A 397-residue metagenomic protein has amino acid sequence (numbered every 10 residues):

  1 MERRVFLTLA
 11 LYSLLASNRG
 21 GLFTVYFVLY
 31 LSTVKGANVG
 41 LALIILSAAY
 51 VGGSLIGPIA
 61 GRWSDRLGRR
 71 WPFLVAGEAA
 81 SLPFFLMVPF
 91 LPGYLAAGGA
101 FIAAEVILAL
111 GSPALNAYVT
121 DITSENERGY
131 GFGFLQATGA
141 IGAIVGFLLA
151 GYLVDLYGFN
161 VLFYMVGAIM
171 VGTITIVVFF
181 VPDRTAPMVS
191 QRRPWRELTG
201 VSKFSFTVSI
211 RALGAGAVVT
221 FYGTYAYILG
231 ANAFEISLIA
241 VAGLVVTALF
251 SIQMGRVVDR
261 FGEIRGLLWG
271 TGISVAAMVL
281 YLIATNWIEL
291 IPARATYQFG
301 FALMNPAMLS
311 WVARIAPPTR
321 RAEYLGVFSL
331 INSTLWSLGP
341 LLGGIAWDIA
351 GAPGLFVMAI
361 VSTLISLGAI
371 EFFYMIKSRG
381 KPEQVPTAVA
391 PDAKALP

Functional and structural regions predicted by a protein language model:
M1-R3, P182-V208, A388-P397: Juxtamembrane intracellular "pre-TM" segments in multi-pass secondary transporters
E2-Y50, S202-T207, R211-I236: Helix-loop boundary and gating motifs at the non-cytosolic
L31-S32, W63-S64, Y152-Y157, A226 (+2 more regions): Interfacial helix-cap and linker-helix signal at transmembrane-aqueous boundaries of multi-pass secondary transporters
I44-A60, V241-Q253: Central cavity-lining transmembrane alpha-helices of secondary-active solute carriers, predominantly the Major
I56-G68, S251-G262, W347: Helix-to-loop junctions at the C-terminal end of transmembrane segments in multipass secondary transporters
P72-L86, G167, R265-L280: Structural signature of the two symmetry-related core transmembrane helices
I102-G139, M308-W311: Cytoplasmic helix-loop-helix junction between adjacent transmembrane helices in 12-TM secondary transporters
A168-A186, S366-Y374: C-terminal membrane-cytosol helix-exit motif in multi-pass small-molecule transporters
